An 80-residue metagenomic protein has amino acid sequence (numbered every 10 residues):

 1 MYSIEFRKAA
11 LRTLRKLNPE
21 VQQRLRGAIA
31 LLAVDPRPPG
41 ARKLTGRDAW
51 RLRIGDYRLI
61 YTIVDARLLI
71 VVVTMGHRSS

Functional and structural regions predicted by a protein language model:
M1-I4, A9-K16, E20-Q23, R53-I54 (+1 more regions): Enriched for short, Lys/Arg-rich terminal
G27-R53: A short, surface-exposed loop/turn module that caps and links secondary-structure elements
